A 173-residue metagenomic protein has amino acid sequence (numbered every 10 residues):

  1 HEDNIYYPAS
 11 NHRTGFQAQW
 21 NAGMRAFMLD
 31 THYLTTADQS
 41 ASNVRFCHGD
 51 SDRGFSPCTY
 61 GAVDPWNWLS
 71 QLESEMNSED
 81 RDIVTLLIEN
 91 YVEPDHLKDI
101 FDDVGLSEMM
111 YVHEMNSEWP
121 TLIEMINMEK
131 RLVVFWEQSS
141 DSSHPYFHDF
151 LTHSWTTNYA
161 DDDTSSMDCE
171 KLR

Functional and structural regions predicted by a protein language model:
H1-R173: Catalytic cores of phosphodiester-bond hydrolases, prominently lipid phosphodiesterases
